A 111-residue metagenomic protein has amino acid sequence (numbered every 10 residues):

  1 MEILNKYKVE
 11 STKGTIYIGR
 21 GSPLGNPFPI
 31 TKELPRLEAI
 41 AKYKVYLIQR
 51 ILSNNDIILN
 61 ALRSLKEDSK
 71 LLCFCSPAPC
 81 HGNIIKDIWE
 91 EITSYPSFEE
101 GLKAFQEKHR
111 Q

Functional and structural regions predicted by a protein language model:
M1-Q111: Catalytic phosphate/metal-binding cores of nucleic-acid and nucleotide-processing enzymes, i.e., regions that mediate
